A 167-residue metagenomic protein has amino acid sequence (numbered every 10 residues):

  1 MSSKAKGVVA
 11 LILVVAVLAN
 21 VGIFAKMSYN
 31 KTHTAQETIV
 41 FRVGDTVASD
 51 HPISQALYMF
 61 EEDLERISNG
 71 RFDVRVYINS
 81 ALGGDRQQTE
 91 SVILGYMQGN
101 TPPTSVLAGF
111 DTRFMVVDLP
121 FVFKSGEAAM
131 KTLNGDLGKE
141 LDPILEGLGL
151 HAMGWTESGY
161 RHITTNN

Functional and structural regions predicted by a protein language model:
S2-S3, V8-L11, A16-F24, Y29 (+2 more regions): Contiguous mixed-secondary-structure segments that line small-molecule binding/active-site clefts of soluble domains
F24-D45, E65-D73, E146, N167: Immediate post-signal peptide segment of exported/extracytoplasmic ligand-binding proteins
R42-M59, N79-G83: Extracytoplasmic "Venus flytrap"
D50-R75, D136: Short, polar/charged alpha-helical segment
G70-F72, Q88-P102: Alpha-to-beta junction loops
V74-N79, P102-P103, M153: Surface-exposed patches in mature extracellular/periplasmic domains of secreted proteins
V76-E90, S158: Short helix-initiation/N-cap motifs at beta->coil->alpha
